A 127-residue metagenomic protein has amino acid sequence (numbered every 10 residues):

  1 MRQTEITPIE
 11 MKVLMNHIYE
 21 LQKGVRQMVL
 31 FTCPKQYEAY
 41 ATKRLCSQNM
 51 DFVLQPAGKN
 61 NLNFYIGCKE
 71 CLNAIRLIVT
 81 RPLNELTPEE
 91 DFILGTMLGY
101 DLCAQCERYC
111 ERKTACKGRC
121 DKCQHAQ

Functional and structural regions predicted by a protein language model:
M1-Q127: Domain-length accessory/inserted modules outside core catalytic folds
